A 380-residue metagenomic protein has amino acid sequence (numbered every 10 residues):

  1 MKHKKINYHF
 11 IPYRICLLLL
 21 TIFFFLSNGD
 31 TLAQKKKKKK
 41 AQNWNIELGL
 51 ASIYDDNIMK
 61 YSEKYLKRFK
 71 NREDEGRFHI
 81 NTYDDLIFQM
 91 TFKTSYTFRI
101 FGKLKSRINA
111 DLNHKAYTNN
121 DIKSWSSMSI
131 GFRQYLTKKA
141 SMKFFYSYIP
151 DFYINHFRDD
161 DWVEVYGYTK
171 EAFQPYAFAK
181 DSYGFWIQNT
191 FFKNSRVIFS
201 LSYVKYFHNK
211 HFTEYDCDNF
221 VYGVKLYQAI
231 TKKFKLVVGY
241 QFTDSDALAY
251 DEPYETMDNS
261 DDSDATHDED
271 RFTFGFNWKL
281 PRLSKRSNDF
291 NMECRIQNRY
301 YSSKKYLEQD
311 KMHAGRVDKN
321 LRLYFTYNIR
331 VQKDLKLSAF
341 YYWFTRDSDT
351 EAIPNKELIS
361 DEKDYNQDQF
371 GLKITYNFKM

Functional and structural regions predicted by a protein language model:
A33-R107: Outer-membrane beta-barrel initiation region
K40, T82-L86, N119-S127, A172-A179 (+4 more regions): Replace "Gram-negative outer membrane beta-barrel proteins" with "bacterial and organellar outer membrane beta-barrel
L50-D56, F98, L112-T118, Y148-I154 (+8 more regions): Transmembrane beta-strands of outer-membrane beta-barrel pores
L50-S52, F88-F98, I130-L136, Y183-N189 (+6 more regions): Residues on the lipid-exposed face of transmembrane beta-strands in outer-membrane beta-barrel proteins
I58-Y65, T118-S127, I154-V165, S200-V204 (+5 more regions): Outer-membrane beta-barrel translocator domains and adjoining extracellular loop/strand segments of Gram-negative
F101-R107, T137-F144, F192-F199, K232-V238 (+3 more regions): Repeated loop/turn-to-beta-strand initiation elements of outer-membrane beta-barrel proteins
F185-F207, D218-Y306: Detector for outer-membrane/organellar transmembrane beta-barrel domains, recognizing the amphipathic beta-strand
Y341, D364-M380: Outer-membrane beta-barrel "beta-signal"
